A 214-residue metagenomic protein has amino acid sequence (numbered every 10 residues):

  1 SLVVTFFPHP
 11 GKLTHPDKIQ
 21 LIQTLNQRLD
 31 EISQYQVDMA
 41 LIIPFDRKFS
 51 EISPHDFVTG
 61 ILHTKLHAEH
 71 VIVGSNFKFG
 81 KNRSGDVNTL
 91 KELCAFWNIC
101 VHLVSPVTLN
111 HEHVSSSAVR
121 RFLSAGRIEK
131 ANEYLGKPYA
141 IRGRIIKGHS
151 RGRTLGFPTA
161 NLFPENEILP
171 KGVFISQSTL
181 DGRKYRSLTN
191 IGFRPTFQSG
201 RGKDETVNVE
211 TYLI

Functional and structural regions predicted by a protein language model:
S1-F6, I22-A40, K137-E167: Short N-terminal signal/transit or membrane-insertion segments and the immediately adjacent low-complexity/disordered
S1-T64: Core alpha/beta nucleotide-donor-binding catalytic domains of modification enzymes
P44, S75, I191-F193: Short secondary-structure boundary segments
F45, P106, P164: Active-site donor-binding loop signature of nucleotide-sugar glycosyltransferases
E51-P158: Classical nucleotidyltransferase
G148-I214: Phosphate/ribose-recognition catalytic cores of enzymes acting on nucleotide-derived substrates
